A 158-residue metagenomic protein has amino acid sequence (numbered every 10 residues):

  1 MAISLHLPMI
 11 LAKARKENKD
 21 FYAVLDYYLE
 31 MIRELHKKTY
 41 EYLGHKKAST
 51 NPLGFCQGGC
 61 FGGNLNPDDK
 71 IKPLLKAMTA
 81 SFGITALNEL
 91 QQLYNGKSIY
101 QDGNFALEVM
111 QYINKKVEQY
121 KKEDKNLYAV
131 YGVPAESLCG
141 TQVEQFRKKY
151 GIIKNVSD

Functional and structural regions predicted by a protein language model:
M1-L5, A106, V130: Short intrinsically disordered, low-complexity coil segments enriched in acidic
M1-T85, E89-Y94: Structured mid-domain segments that build the active-site/substrate or prosthetic-cofactor binding neighborhood
I10-R15, Q92-I99, V133-Q142: Active-site-proximal beta-alpha loop/turn segments in soluble metabolic enzymes
L35-G44, N114-N126: Flexible helix-coil linker/hinge segments at domain or subdomain boundaries
L43-C56, D102-N104, E123-V133: Short, glycine/acidic-rich hinge or "gate" loops at secondary-structure transitions that mediate conformational
G83-A86, V109, N126: Residue-level detector of well-ordered alpha-helical segments, enriched for hydrophobic/aromatic packing positions
S98-V117: Short secondary-structure subsegments characteristic of cysteine-rich extracellular domains
E118-D158: Extended amphipathic alpha-helical segments with heptad-repeat/coiled-coil character used for oligomerization, fusion
